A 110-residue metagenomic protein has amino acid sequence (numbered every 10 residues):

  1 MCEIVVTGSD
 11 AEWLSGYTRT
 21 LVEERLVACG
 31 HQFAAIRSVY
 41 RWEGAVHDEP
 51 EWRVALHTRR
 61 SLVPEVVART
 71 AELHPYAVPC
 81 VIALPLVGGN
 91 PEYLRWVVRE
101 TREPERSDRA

Functional and structural regions predicted by a protein language model:
M1-A110: Positively charged, small/polar-rich N-terminal and surface patches that mediate targeting and assembly and bind
